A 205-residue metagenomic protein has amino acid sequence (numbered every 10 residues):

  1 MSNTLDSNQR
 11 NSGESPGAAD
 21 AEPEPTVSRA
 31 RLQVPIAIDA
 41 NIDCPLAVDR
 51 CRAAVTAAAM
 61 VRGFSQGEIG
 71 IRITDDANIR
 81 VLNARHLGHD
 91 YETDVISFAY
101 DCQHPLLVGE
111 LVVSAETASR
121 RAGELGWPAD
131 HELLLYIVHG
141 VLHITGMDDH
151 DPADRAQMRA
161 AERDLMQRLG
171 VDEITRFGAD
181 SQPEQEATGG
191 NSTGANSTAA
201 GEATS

Functional and structural regions predicted by a protein language model:
M1-L133, T145-S205: An acidic/histidine-cluster motif and surrounding catalytic segment that typifies divalent-metal-assisted enzyme active
V138, L142-H143: Short active-site segment of divalent metal-dependent hydrolases/proteases that encodes the spacing between
